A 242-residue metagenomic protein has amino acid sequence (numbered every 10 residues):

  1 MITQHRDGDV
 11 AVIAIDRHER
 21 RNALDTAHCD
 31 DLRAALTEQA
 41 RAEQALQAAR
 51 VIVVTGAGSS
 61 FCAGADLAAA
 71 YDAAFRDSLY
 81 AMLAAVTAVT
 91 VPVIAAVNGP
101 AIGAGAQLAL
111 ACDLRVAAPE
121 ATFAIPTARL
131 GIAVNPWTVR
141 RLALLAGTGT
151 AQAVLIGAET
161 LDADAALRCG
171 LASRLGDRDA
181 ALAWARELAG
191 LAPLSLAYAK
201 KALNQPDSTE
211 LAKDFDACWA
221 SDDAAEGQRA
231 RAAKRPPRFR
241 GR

Functional and structural regions predicted by a protein language model:
M1-T55: Conserved CoA-thioester-binding segment of acyl-CoA-metabolizing enzymes
T55-A88, A101: Glycine- (often His-adjacent) and acidic-residue-rich active-site loop that binds/positions the CoA thioester
A73, A96-V97, P126: Structural motif
R76, Y80, G103, P136 (+2 more regions): Glycine-rich phosphate-binding loop at the start of an alpha helix
M82, V86-A88, I102-V154, C169 (+2 more regions): CoA-thioester-processing core
A96-I102, L155-A158: Glycine-rich beta-to-alpha transition loops that act as phosphate-gripper elements at the mouths of alpha/beta enzyme
V116-A121, A133, A163, C169-D216 (+3 more regions): C-terminal long alpha-helix characteristic of the crotonase
